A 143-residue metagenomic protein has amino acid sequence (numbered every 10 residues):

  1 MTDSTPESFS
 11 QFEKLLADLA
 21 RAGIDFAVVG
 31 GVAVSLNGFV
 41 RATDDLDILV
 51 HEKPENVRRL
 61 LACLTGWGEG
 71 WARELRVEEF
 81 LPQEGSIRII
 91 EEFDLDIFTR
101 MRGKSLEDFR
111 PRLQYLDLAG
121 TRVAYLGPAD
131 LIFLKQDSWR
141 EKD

Functional and structural regions predicted by a protein language model:
M1-D143: Compositionally biased terminal segments of proteins
